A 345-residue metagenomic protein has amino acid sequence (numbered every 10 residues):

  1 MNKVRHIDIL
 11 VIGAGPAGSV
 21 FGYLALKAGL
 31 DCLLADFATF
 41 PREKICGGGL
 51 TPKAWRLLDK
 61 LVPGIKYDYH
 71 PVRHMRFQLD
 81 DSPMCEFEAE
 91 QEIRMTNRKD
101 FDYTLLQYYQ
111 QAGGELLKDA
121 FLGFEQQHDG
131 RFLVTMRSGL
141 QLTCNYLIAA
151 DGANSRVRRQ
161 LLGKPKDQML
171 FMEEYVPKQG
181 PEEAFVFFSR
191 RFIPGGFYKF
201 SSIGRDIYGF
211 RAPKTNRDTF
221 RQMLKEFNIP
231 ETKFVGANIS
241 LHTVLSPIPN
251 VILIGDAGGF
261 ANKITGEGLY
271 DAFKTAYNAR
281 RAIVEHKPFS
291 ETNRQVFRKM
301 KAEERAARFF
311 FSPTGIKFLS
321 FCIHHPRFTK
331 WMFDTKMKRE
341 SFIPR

Functional and structural regions predicted by a protein language model:
V4, R56-I65, H70-Q160, K166-M169: Conserved N-terminal helical subregion
L10, A14, Y23-I45: Glycine-rich FAD pyrophosphate-binding loop
G18-S19: N-terminal Rossmann-fold NAD(P) dinucleotide-binding loop
A38-L61: Conserved N-terminal glycine-rich FAD pyrophosphate-binding loop of Rossmann-like flavoproteins
G123, P213-P288: FAD/FMN-dependent oxidoreductases across multiple families
Y146, A153-D218: Conserved FAD-binding catalytic core of PHBH/FMO-like flavoproteins
V244, R281-F318: Active-site-proximal substrate-binding core of FAD-dependent oxidoreductases
E303-R345: C-terminal auxiliary extensions adjacent to catalytic cores
